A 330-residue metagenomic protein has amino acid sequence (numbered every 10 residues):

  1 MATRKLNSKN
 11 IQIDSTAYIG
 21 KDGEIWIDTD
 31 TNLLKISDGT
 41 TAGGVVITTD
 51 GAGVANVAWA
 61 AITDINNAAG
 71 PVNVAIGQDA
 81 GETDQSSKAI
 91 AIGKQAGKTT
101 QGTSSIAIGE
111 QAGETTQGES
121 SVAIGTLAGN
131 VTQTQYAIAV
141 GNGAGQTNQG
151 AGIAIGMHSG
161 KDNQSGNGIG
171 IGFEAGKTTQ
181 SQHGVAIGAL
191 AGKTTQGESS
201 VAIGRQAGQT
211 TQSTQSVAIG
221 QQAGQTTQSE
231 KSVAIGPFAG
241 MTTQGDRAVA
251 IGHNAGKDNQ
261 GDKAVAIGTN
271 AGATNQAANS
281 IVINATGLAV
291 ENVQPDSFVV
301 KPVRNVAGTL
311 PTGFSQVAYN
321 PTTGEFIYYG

Functional and structural regions predicted by a protein language model:
M1-Y18, D246, D262, T274: Short, intrinsically disordered N-terminal pre-domain segments
T3-K5, Q12, V45-V46, N56-A58 (+1 more regions): Ser/Thr- (and often Asn-) enriched beta-sheet segments in non-cytosolic proteins
N10-K21, T41-A42, D64, A307-L310: Surface-exposed ligand/attachment interfaces on beta-rich extracellular proteins
I13-D14, L33, A289: Short, surface-exposed beta-strand/loop "edge" segments at domain boundaries and coil↔beta transitions
A17, L34, G39-T40, T48-D50 (+3 more regions): General "foldedness" signal
K21-I27: Extended, hydrophobic interaction surfaces within ordered domains
D22, V54-G330: Glycine- and small/polar-enriched repetitive beta-structure motifs of secreted/surface proteins
I27-A52, P321-G330: Short, surface-exposed terminal/edge motifs of secreted or surface/virion proteins that either
